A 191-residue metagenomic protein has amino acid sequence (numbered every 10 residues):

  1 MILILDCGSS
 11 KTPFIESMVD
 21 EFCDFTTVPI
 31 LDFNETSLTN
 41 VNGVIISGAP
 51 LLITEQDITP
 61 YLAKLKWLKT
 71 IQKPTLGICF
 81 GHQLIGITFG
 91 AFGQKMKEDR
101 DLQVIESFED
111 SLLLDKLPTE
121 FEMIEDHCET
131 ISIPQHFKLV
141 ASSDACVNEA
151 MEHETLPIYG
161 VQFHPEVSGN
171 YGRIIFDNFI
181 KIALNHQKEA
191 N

Functional and structural regions predicted by a protein language model:
I2-I4, G8-S9, S17, P60 (+3 more regions): Amide-donor transfer/coupling interface in amidating biosynthetic enzymes
G8, L31, G81: Residues in the short beta-alpha loop(s) of Rossmann-like NAD(P)-binding domains
T12: Conserved functional hotspot residues or short segments at active or partner-binding sites across diverse domains
E16-G77: Flexible gly/pro-rich beta->alpha loop and the following alpha-helix that scaffold active-site loops
F25-V28, G93, L139: Generic structural signal for residues in well-ordered beta-strands
E55-I58, I87, M151: Conserved catalytic-core motifs of eukaryotic protein kinase domains, centered on the activation segment
G77, G81, G86: Gly/Ala-rich beta-loop-alpha elbow adjacent to hydrolase catalytic centers
I87-Q94: Conserved active-site segments centered on acidic
